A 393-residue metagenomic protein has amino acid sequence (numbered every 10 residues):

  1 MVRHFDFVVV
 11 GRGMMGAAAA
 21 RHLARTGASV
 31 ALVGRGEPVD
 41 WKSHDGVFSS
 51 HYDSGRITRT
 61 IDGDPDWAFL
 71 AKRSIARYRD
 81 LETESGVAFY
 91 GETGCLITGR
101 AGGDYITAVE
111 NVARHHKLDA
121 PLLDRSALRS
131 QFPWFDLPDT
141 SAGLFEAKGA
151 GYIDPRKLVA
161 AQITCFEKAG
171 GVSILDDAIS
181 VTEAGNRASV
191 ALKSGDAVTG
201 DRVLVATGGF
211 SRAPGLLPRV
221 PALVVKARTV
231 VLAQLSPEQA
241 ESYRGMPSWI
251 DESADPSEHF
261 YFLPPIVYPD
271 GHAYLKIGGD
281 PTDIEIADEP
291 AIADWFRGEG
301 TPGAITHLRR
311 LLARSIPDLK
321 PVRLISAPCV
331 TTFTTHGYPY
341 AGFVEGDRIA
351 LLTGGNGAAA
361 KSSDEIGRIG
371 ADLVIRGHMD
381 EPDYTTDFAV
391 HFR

Functional and structural regions predicted by a protein language model:
F5-L32: N-terminal Rossmann-like FAD-binding beta1-loop-alpha1 element of flavoenzymes
V8-V10, V33, A197-F210, G367: Short hydrophobic core segments
R21-R25, G86-Y90, G209-G346: Active-site substrate-recognition segment that forms the wall of the catalytic cavity or substrate channel
R25-S50: Glycine-rich FAD pyrophosphate-binding loop
D53-Q131, H259-F260: Dinucleotide-binding Rossmann-like beta1-alpha1 core, especially the glycine-rich loop that anchors the ADP
R100-A169, I174-L175, S180-G185: Flavin (FAD/FMN) cofactor-binding and adjacent substrate-gating region of FAD-dependent oxidoreductase domains
S180-V198: Conserved beta-strand-loop-beta-strand element in the redox core of flavoprotein oxidoreductases
H307-R393: C-terminal catalytic lobe of FAD-dependent flavoproteins
